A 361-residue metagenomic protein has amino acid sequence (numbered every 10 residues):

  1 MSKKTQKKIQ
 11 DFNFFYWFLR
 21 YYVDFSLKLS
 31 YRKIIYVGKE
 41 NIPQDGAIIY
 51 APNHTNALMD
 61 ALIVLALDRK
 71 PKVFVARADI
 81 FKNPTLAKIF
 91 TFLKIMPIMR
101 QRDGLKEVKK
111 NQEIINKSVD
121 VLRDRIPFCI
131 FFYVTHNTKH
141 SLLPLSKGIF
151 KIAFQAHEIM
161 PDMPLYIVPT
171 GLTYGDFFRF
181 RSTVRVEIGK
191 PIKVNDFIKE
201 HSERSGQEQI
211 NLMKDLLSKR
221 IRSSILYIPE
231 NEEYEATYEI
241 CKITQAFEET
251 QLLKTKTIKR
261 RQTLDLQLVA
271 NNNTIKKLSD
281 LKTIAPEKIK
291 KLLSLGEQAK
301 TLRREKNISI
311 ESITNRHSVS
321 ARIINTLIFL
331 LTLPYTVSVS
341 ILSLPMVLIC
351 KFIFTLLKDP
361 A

Functional and structural regions predicted by a protein language model:
M1-F14, A78, T301-I328: Compositionally biased, charge-rich terminal segments
S2, F14-F18, I42-E107, C350-P360: Catalytic core of membrane glycerolipid acyltransferases/transacylases, capturing the structured, soluble-facing
S2-K7, R102, E107-I313: Non-catalytic C-terminal accessory region of glycerolipid acyltransferases and related lyso-lipid remodeling enzymes
Q6-V37, T85-F92, V319-D359: A transmembrane-helix-recognition feature enriched in membrane-embedded lipid enzymes and envelope glyco-/phospholipid
R32, A66-K72, I115, P144: Basic/hydrophobic alpha-helical interface regions
R32, H54, V108-Q112: A conditional alpha-helix N-cap/helix-loop micro-motif detector
R32, K70, T91, M163 (+1 more regions): Residue-level signal for beta-strand positions within conserved beta-sheet cores that form or flank
